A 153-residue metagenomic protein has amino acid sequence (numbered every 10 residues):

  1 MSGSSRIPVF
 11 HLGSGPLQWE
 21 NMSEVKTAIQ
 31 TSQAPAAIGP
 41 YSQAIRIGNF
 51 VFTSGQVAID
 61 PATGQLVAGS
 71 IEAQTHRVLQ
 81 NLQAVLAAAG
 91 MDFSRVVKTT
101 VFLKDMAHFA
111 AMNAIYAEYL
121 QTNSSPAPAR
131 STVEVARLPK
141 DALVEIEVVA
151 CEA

Functional and structural regions predicted by a protein language model:
M1-P8, L12-S14: Low-complexity, intrinsically disordered Ser/Thr/Pro- and acidic-rich segments
G13-N21: Short, Lys/Arg-enriched N-terminal segments with co-localized hydrophobic residues within the first ~10-30 amino acids
S23-A153: Short, polar/acidic, helix-capping and beta-turn segments at strand->helix junctions that line the mouths
